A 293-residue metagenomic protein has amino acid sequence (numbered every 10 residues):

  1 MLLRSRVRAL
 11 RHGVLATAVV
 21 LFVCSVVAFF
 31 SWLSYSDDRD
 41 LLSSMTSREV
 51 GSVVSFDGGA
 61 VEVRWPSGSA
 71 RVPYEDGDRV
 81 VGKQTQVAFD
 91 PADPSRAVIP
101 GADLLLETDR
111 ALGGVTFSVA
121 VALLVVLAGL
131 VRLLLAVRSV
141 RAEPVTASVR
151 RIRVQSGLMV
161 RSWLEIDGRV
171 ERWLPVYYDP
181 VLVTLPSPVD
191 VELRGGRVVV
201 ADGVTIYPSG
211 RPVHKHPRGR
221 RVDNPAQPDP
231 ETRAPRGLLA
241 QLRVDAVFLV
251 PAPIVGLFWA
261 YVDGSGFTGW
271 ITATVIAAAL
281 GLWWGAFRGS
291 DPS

Functional and structural regions predicted by a protein language model:
M1-S43, I99-R141, R236-S293: Alpha-helical transmembrane spans
L3, D37-A70, V80-V81: Extracytoplasmic low-complexity, Pro/Thr/Ser/Ala/Gly-rich segments that lie immediately after a secretion/anchoring
S43-D57, V140-G157: Structural detector for short beta-strands of small beta-barrel domains
E49, P66-L105: Low-complexity, acidic polar-rich segments
V61-S67, A147-V191: Acidic, Ser/Thr-rich low-complexity segments on the non-lumenal side of membrane proteins
E75-V87, P175-R197: Short nucleic-acid-contacting surface segments enriched for D/E, G, S/T with interspersed K/R
V81, P230-L239: Short juxtamembrane and helix-loop transition motifs at transmembrane-helix boundaries in membrane proteins
V98-D103, L112-G113, A122, P186-R233: A membrane-cytosol interface segment of integral membrane proteins
